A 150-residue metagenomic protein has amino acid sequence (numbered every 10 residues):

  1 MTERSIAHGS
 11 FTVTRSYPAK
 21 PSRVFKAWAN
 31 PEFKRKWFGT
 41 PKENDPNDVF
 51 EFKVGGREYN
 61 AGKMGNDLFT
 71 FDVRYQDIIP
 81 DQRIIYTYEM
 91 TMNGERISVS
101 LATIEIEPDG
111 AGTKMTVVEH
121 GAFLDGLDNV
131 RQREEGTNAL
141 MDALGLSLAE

Functional and structural regions predicted by a protein language model:
M1-N44: Hydrophobic ligand-binding cavity/cleft-lining segments
H8-T14, P21, D45, R57 (+4 more regions): Intrinsic-disorder/low-complexity, polar/charged segments enriched in Ser/Thr/Lys/Arg/Asp/Glu/Gln
T12-V13, E32-L68: Short beta-edge strand/loop motif at the mouth of beta-sheet-based domains
R15, D48, F71-D77, S100-E107: Hydrophobic/aromatic beta-strand elements that line small-molecule binding cavities or substrate pockets in beta-rich
P21-S22, E51, Q76-R83, E105-K114: A short, structured loop/turn motif at beta-sheet edges
V24-F25, K34, E58, Y75 (+4 more regions): Hydrophobic pocket/interface hotspot
Y59-P80, I84-T87: Helix-adjacent hinge/juxtasegments
I85-T87, T91-N138: Beta-strand/loop substructures that line and gate deep hydrophobic ligand-binding cavities in soluble
